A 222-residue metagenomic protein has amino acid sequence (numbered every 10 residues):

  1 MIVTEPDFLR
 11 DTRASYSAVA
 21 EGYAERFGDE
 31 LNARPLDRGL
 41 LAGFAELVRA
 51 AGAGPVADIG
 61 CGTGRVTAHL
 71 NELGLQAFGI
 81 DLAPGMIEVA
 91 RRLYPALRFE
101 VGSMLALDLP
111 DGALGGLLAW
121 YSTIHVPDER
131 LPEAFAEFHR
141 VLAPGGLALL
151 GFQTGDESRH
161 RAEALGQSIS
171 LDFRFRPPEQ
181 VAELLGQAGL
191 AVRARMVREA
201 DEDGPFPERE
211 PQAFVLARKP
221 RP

Functional and structural regions predicted by a protein language model:
I2-A51, D156: Conserved class I S-adenosyl-L-methionine
G54-I59, T63-A106: Class I SAM-dependent methyltransferase SAM/SAH-binding core
L105-L117: A short acidic, Gly/Pro-enriched loop at the edge of an enzyme's catalytic core that lines a small-molecule cofactor
P132-P144: A short glycine-rich, Lys/Arg-flanked "PGG" loop and its adjoining helix->strand segment in the class I
G145-F152: Conserved beta-strand signature within the Rossmann-like core of class I S-adenosyl-L-methionine
T154-D172: Short, glycine-/aromatic-enriched active-site segment of Class I SAM-dependent methyltransferases
F173-A188, R195: Short alpha-helix
D203-P222: Core SAM-dependent methyltransferase catalytic element
